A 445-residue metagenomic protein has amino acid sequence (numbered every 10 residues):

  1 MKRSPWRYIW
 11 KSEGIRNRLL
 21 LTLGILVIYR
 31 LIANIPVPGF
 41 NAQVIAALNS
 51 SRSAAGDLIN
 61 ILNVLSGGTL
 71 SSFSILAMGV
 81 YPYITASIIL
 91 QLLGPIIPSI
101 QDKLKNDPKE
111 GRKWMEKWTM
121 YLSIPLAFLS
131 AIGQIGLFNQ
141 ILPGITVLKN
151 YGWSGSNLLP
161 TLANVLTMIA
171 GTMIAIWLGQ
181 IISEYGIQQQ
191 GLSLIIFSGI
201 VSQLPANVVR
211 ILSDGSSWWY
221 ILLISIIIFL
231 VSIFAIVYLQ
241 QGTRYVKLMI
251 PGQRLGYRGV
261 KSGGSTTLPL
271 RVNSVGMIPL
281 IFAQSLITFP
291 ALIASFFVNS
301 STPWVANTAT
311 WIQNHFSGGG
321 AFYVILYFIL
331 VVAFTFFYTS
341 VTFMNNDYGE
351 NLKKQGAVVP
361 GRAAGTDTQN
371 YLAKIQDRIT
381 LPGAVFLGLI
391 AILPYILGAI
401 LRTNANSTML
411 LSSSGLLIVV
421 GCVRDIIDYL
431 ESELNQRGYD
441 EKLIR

Functional and structural regions predicted by a protein language model:
M1-R445: N-terminal cationic and glycine-rich segments that engage phosphates or anionic surfaces
